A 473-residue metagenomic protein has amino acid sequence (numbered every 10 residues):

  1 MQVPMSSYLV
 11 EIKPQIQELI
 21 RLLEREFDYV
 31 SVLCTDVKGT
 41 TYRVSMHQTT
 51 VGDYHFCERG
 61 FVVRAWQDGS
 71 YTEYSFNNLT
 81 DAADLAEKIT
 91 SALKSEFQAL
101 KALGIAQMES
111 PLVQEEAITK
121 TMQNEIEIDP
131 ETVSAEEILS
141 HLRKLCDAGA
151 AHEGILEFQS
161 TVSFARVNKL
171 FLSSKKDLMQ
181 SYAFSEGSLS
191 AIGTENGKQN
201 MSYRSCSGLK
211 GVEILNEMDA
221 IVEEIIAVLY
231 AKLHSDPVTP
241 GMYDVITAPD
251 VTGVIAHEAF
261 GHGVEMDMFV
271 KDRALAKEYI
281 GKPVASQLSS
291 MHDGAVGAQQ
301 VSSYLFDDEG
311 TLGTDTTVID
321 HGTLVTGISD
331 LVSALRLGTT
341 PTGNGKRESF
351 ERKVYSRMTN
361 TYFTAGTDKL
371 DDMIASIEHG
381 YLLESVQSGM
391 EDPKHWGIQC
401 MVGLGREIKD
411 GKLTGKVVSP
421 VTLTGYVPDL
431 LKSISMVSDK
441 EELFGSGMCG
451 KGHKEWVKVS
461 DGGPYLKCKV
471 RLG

Functional and structural regions predicted by a protein language model:
M1-G473: N-terminal small-residue-enriched
